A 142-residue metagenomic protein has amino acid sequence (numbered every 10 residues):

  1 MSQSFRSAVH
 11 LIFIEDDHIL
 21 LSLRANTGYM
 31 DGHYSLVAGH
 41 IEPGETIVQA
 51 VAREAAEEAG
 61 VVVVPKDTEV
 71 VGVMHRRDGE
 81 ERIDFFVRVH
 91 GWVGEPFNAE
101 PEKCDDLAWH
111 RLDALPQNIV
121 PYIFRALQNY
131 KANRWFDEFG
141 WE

Functional and structural regions predicted by a protein language model:
M1-L20, V71-V73: Conserved N-terminal beta-strand and adjoining loop/helix that marks the start of the Nudix/MutT-like hydrolase domain
R6, I14, D31, L36 (+3 more regions): Short connector loops at helix/strand junctions that flank enzyme active sites, especially segments positioning acidic
I14-I19, T27, E42-P43, R76 (+2 more regions): Short, charged/polar surface micro-motifs in flexible loops or helix N-caps
H18-E57: Conserved Nudix-box catalytic region and its N-terminal flanking loop in Nudix hydrolases and closely related
Y29-H33, E102-E142: Nudix hydrolase/Nudix homology domain
V62-G72: A short coil-to-beta-strand element that immediately follows conserved catalytic motifs
V73-P96, A108, I123-R134: Active-site-adjacent beta-strand/loop module that shapes the phosphate/pyrophosphate-binding cleft
